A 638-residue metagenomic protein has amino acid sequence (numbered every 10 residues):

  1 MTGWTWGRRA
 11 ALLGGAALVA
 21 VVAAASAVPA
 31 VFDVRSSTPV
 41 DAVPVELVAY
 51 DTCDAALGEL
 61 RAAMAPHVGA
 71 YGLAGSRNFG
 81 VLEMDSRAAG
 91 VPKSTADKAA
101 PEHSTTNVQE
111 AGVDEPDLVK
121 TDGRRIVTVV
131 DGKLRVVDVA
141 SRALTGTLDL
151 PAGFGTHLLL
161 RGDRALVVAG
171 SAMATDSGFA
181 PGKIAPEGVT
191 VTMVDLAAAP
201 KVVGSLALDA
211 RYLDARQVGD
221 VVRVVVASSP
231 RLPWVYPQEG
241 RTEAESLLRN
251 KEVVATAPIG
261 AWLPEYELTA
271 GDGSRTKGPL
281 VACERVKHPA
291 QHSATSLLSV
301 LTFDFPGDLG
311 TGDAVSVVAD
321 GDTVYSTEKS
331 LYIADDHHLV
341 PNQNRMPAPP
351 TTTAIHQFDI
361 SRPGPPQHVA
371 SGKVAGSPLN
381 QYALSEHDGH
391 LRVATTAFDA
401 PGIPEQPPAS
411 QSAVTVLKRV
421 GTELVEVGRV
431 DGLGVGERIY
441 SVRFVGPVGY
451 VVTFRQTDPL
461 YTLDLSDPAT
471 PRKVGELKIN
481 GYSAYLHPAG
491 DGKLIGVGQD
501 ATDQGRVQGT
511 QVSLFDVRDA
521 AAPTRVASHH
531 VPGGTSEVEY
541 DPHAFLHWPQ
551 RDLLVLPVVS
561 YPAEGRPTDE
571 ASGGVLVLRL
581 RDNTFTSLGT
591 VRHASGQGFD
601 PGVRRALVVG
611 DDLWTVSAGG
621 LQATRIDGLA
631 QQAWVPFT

Functional and structural regions predicted by a protein language model:
T2-T638: Beta-sheet-rich non-transmembrane sensory/scaffold domains
